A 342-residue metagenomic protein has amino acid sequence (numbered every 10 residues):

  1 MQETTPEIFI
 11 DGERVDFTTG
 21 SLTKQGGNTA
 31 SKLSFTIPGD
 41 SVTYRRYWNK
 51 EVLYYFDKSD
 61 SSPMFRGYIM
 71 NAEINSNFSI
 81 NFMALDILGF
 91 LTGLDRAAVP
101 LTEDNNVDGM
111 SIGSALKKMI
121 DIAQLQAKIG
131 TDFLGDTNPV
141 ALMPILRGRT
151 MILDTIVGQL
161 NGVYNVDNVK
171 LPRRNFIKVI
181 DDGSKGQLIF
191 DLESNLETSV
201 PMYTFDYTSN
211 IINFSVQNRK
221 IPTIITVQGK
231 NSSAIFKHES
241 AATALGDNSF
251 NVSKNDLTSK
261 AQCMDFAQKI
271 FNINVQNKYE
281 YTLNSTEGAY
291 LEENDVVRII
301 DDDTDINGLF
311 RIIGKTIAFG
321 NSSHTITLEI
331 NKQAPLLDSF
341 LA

Functional and structural regions predicted by a protein language model:
M1-P100, L196-F214, E280: Assembly/oligomerization scaffold segments
M1-Q2, K117, I177, G183-S322 (+1 more regions): Acidic, small/polar-enriched beta strand-loop surface segments
Q2-F9, P38-I74, T102-Q126, G158 (+2 more regions): Short, acidic/charged, Gly/Pro-enriched secondary-structure junctions
S31, F65, F78-I80, S184-L188 (+3 more regions): Envelope-exposed proteins and targeting segments
T36-P38, M83-L85, N284, I313 (+1 more regions): Residue-level recognition of well-ordered beta-strand positions that form the cores of beta-sheet-rich folds across
N49-V52, A97-E103, F205-N210, A242 (+3 more regions): Short intrinsically disordered coil segments
S76, I80, L91-L94, I317-A342: Short peripheral tails and domain-boundary helices/loops at the edges of structured domains
S79, M83-V216: Charged- and aromatic-enriched interaction segments used to assemble and dock large macromolecular complexes
